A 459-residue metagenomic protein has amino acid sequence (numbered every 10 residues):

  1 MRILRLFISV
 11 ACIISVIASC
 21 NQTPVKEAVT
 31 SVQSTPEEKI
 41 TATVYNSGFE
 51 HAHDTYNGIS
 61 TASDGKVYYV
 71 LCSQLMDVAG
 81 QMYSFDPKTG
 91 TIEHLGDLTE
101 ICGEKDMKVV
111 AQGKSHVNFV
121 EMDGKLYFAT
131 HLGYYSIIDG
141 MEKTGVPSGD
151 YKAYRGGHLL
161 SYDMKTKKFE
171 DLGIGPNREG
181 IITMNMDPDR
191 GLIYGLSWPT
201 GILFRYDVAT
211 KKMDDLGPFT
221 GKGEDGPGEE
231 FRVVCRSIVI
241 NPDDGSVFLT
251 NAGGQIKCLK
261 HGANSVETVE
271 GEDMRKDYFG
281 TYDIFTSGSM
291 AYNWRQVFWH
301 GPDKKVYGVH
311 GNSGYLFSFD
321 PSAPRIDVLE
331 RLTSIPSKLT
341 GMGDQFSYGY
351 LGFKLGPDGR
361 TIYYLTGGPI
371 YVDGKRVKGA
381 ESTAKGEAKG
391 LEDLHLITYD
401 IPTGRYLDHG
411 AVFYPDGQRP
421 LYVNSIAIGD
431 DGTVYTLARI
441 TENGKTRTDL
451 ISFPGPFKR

Functional and structural regions predicted by a protein language model:
V29-A52: A short helix->beta-strand "capping" segment at the edge of beta-propeller domains
T43-G48, L95-A111, K168-E179, L216-F231 (+3 more regions): Surface-exposed loop and turn segments in beta-propeller and other repeat-based domains that flank or scaffold
V44-G80: Beta-strand-rich domains and repeat architectures in extracellular enzymes and scaffolds, especially beta-propellers
T61-D64, E121-D123, D187-R190, N241-D244 (+3 more regions): Residue-level detector of Asp-centered blade-edge/turn motifs that repeat once per structural unit in beta-propeller
C72-M76, F128-Y154, L365-D393, I440-T448: Short, conserved, GDST-rich strand-edge loop motifs in beta-rich repeat architectures
M82-G90, G145-K165, R205, L316-D320 (+2 more regions): Beta-propeller blade signature
G308-V309, M342-I401: Loop/turn-rich, solvent-exposed surfaces of beta-rich toroidal or solenoidal domains
P420-R459: Blade-level signature of beta-propeller repeat domains, shared across WD40, Kelch, NHL, RCC1 and BNR/Asp-box propellers
